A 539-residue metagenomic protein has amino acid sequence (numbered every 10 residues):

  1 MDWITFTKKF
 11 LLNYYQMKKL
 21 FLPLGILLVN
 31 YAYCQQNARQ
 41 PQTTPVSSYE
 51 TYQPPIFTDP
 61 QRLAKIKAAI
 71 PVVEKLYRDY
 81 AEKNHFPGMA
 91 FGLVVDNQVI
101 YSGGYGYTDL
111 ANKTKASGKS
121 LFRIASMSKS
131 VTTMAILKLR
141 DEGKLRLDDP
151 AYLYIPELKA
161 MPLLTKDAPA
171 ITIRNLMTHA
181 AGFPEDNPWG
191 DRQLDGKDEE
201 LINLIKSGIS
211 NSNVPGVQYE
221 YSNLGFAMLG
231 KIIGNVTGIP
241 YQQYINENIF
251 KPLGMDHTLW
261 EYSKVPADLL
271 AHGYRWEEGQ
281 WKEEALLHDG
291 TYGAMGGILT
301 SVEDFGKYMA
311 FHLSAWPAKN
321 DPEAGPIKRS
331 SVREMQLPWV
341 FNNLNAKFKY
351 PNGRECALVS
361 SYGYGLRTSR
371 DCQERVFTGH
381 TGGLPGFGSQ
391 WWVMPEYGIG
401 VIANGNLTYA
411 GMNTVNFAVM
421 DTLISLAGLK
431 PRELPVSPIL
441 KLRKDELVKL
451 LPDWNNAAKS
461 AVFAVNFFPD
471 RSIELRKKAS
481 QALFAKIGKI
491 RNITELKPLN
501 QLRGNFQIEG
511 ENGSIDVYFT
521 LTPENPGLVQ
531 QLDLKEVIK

Functional and structural regions predicted by a protein language model:
M1-R39: Bacterial Sec-dependent N-terminal signal peptides
Y33-A68: Sec-dependent signal peptide cleavage junction
T58, R62-F122, K144-R146, E157-A160 (+3 more regions): Short, conserved catalytic-motif segment at the N-terminal edge
Y80-G92, A111-N175, S212-L224, G293-G296: Short active-site loop at a secondary-structure junction that contains or immediately precedes the catalytic residue(s)
D109, L163-G383: Short, surface-exposed loop or secondary-structure junction motifs that flank catalytic or metal-binding residues
K347, R375, A403-L475, K539: Short, gly/Ser/Thr-rich active-site loops of penicillin-recognizing serine hydrolases
A357, K478-T522, V529-Q531: Surface-exposed, charged secondary-structure patches
G379-H380, Q390-V393, Y397-N406, D516-Y518 (+1 more regions): Short, well-ordered beta-strand elements
